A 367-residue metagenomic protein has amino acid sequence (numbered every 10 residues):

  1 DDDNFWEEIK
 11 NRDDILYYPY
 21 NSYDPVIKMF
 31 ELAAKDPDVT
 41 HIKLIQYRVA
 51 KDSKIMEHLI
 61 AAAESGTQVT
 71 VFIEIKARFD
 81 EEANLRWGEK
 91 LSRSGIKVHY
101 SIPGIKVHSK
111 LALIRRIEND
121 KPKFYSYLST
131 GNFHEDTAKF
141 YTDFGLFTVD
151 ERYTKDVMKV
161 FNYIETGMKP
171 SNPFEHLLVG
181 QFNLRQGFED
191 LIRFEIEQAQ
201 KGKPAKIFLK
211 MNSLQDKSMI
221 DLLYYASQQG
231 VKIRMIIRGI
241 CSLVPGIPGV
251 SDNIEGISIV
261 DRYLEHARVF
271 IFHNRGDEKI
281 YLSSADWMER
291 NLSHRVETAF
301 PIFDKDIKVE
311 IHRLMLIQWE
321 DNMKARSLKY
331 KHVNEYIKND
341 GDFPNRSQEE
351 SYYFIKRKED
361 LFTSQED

Functional and structural regions predicted by a protein language model:
D1-H41, M56, Y225-Q229, G239 (+4 more regions): N-terminal non-catalytic structural scaffold regions of very large proteins
D1-H41, N119-L191: Active-site cores of enzymes that catalyze phosphoryl transfer or operate on phosphate-rich substrates
D13-D14, I42, I96, I254: Short, conserved active-site loop motifs that form the nucleotide-linked donor/cofactor pocket
I15-Y17, H41-L44, K206-M211: Short hydrophobic beta-strand segments
M29-F30, K54-G66, M219-L223: Histidine-anchored nucleotide/phosphate-binding helix
L44, D52-K54, H58-L59, G202-P204: Active-site-proximal segment of RNA-dependent polymerases
S65-A138, F147, R152-T154, Q181-D367: PLD/PLD-like phosphodiesterase catalytic module centered on the HKD motif
